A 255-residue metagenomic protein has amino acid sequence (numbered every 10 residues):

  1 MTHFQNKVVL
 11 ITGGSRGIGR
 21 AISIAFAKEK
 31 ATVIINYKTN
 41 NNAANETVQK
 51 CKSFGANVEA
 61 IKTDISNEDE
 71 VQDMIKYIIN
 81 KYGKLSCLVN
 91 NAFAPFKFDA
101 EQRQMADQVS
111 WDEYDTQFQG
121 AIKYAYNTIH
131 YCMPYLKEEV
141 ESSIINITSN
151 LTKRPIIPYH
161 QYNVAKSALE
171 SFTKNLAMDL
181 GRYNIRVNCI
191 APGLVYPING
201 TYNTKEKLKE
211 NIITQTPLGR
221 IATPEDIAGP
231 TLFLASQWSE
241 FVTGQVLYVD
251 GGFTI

Functional and structural regions predicted by a protein language model:
V8, S15-G17: Conserved glycine-rich cofactor-binding loop
A31-E46: Conserved glycine-rich Rossmann-like NAD(P)H-binding loop of the short-chain dehydrogenase/reductase
F93-F98, M105-E113, Q117, I145-A168 (+2 more regions): Catalytic loop of short-chain dehydrogenase/reductase
Q102-Q104, P158-Q161, R182, C189-T216 (+1 more regions): A glycine/serine/threonine-rich, flexible loop-to-helix segment that serves as the NAD(P) cofactor-binding "lid"
P134, M178-D179, E240: Alpha-helical segment proximal to the catalytic Tyr-Lys
E141, G181, R186, V242-G244: Short, small/polar-rich loop/turn modules that mediate ligand/substrate recognition or access, typified
R220-V249, T254: C-terminal substrate-recognition "lid" of short-chain dehydrogenase/reductases
